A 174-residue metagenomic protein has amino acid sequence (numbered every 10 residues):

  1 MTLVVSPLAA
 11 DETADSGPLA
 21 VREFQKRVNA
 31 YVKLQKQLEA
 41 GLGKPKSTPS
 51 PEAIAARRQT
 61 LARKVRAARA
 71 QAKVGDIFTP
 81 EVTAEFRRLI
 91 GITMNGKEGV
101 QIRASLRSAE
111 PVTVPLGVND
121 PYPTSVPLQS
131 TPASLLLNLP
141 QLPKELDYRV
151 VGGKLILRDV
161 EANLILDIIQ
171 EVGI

Functional and structural regions predicted by a protein language model:
M1-S6: Bacterial N-terminal signal peptides
P7-D11: Boundary at the C-terminal end of the N-terminal hydrophobic targeting segment
V21-F78: Early exported N-terminus immediately downstream of N-terminal targeting peptides
E39-A40, M94, I156: Amphipathic alpha-helical interaction segments
R58-T131: Mid-length scaffold segments of soluble, non-membrane domains
R103-I174: Amphipathic, charged alpha-helical segments and their helix-to-coil junctions in extracytoplasmic/peripheral assemblies
